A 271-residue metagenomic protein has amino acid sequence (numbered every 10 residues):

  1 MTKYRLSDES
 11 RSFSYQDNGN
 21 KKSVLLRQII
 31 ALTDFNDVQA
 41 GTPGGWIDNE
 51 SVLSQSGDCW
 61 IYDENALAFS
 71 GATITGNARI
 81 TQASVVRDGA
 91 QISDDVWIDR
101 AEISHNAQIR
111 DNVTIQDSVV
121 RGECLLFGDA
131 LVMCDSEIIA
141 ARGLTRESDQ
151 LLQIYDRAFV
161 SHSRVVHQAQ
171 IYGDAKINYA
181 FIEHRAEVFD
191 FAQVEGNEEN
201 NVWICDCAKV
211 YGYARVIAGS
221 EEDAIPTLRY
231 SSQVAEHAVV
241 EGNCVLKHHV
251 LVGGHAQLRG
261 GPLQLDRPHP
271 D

Functional and structural regions predicted by a protein language model:
M1-D58, E64, N77, D88-G89 (+27 more regions): Terminal amphipathic alpha-helical/low-complexity segments used for targeting or macromolecular assembly
S70: Glycine-rich active-site/cofactor-binding loop and its immediate structural neighborhood
T73: Short, flexible active-site-proximal loops enriched in glycine and acidic residues
S84: Extended, highly charged clamp/arch subdomains and adjacent linkers that form or line substrate-binding channels
L144-D149, G219-I225: Intrinsically disordered, low-complexity Ser/Thr- and acidic-rich flexible linkers and loops, especially at boundaries
